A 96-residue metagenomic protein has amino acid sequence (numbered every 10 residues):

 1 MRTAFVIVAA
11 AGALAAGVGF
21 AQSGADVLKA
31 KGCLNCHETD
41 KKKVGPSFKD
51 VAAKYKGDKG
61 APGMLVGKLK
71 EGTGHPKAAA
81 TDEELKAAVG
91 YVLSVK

Functional and structural regions predicted by a protein language model:
M1-A4: Positively charged n-region of N-terminal signal peptides that target proteins for export
V6-L14: Hydrophobic helical h-region of N-terminal Sec-dependent signal peptides in bacterial secretory/periplasmic proteins
L14-A21: Sec/Tat signal peptide C-region and signal peptidase I cleavage site
A15, V27-A30, G74: Processing junctions and N-termini across compartments
Q22-H37: Sequence/structural segment immediately N-terminal to covalent heme-attachment motifs in c-type and related
N35, V44-K56, P62-K96: Axial heme c-ligation environment in periplasmic c-type cytochrome domains
K41: Short functional micro-motifs and their immediate structural scaffolds
